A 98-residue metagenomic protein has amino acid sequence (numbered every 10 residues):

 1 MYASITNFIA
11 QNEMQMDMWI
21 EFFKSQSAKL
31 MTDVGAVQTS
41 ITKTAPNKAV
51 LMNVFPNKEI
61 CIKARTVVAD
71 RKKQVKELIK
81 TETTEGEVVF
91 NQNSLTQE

Functional and structural regions predicted by a protein language model:
M1-D70, E77-E98: Short S/T/G/P-rich N-terminal loop/turn motif that feeds into the first structured element of a domain
